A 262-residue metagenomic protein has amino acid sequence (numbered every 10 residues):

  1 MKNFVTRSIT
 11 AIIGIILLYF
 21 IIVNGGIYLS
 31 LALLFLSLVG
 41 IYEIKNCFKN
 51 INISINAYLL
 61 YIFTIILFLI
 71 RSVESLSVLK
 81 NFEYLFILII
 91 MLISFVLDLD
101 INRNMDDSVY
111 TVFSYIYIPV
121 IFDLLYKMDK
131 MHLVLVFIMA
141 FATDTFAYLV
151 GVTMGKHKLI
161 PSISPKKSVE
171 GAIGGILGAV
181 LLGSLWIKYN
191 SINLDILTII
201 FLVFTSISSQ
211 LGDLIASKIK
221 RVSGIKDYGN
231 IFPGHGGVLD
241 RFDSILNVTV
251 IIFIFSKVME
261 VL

Functional and structural regions predicted by a protein language model:
M1-S168, A172-V203: Membrane-embedded alpha-helical bundles of polytopic integral membrane proteins
T6, S223-I245: Interfacial loop-to-transmembrane junctions
T143-V152, S209-R221: Short helical (or helix-break) motifs at transmembrane helix termini and adjacent helical loops in multi-pass membrane
F146, I173, G212, L239-N247: Membrane-embedded alpha-helical segments of transport systems, primarily multispan ion/solute transporters
F204-I215, I219, H235-F242: Alpha-helical membrane segments and immediately flanking helix-loop junctions that form or couple to the substrate/ion
K220, D243-I251, F255: C-terminal transmembrane helix pair
I254-L262: Juxtamembrane boundary at the C-terminal end of a transmembrane helix
